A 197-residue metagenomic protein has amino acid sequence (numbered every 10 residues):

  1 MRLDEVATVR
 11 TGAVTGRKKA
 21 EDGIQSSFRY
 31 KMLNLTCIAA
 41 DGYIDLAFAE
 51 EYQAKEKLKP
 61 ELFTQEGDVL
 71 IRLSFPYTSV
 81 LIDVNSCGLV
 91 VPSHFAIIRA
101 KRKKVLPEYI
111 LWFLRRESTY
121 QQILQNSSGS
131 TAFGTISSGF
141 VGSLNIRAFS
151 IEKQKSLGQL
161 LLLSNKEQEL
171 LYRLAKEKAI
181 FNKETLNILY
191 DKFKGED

Functional and structural regions predicted by a protein language model:
M1-S27, A148-D197: Non-catalytic DNA-recognition/assembly elements of restriction-modification systems
D4-E21, C37-E66: Sequence-specific dsDNA recognition surfaces
D22-Y30, E50, L62-T64, I82-H94: Short, surface-exposed loop/turn microsegments at beta-strand edges and helix-strand junctions
L58-K59, N85, T131: A structural connector/turn signal
D68-I71: Generic structural signal for buried aliphatic residues
L73-F113: A short beta-sheet element
L89-H94, G129-K155, K183: A short glycine-rich beta-alpha junction/loop motif
R116-L144, K194-D197: Specificity-determining recognition surfaces
